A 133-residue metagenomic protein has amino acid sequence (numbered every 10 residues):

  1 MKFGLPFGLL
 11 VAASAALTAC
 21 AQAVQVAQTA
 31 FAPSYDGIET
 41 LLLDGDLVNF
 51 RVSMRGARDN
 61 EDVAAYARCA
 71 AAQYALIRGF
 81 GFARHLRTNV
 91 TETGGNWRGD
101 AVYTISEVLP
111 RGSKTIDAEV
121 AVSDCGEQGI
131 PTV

Functional and structural regions predicted by a protein language model:
M1-L9: Bacterial N-terminal signal peptides that target proteins for export
L10-S14: Hydrophobic helical h-region of N-terminal Sec-dependent signal peptides in bacterial secretory/periplasmic proteins
A16-A19: C-terminal motif of bacterial Sec signal peptides marking the signal peptidase cleavage site
A21-V133: Secreted/extracellular ectodomain signature
